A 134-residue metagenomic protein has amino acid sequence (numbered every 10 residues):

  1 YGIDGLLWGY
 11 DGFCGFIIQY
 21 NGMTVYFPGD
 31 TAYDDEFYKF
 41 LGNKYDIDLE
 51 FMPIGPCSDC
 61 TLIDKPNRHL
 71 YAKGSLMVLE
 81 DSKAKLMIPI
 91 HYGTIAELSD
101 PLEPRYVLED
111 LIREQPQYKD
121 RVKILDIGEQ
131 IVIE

Functional and structural regions predicted by a protein language model:
Y1-Y45, I127-E134: Core dinuclear metal-dependent hydrolase active-site scaffold
A32-D126: Cap/insert and terminal regions of metallo-dependent hydrolase folds
